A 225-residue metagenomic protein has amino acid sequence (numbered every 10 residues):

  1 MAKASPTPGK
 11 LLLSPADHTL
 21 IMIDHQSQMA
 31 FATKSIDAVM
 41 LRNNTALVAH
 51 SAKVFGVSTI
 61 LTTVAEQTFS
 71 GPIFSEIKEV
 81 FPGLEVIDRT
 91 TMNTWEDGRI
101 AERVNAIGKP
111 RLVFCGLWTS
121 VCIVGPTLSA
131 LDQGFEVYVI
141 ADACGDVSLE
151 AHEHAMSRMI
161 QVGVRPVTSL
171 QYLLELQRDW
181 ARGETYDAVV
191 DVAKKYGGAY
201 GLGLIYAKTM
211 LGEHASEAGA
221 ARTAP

Functional and structural regions predicted by a protein language model:
M1-T91, E136, E153-I160, L176-P225: Active-site acidic carboxylates
P8-G9, I73-S75, W95-R103, I123-L128: Short, charged beta->alpha transition segments
D17, G108-P110: Short acidic/histidine-rich motifs immediately flanking catalytic phosphotransfer sites in two-component signaling
V64-A65, T91, D142-G145, Q171-Y172: Short, ordered loop/turn segments at secondary-structure junctions
A65-S70, M92-T94, T119-I123, S148: Acidic, metal-coordinating catalytic cores used for nucleic-acid/nucleotide bond scission and strand-transfer chemistry
V86-G108: Glycine-rich oxoanion-binding loops at beta->alpha junctions
P110-L170: A contiguous pocket-lining binding segment that forms or flanks enzyme active sites
